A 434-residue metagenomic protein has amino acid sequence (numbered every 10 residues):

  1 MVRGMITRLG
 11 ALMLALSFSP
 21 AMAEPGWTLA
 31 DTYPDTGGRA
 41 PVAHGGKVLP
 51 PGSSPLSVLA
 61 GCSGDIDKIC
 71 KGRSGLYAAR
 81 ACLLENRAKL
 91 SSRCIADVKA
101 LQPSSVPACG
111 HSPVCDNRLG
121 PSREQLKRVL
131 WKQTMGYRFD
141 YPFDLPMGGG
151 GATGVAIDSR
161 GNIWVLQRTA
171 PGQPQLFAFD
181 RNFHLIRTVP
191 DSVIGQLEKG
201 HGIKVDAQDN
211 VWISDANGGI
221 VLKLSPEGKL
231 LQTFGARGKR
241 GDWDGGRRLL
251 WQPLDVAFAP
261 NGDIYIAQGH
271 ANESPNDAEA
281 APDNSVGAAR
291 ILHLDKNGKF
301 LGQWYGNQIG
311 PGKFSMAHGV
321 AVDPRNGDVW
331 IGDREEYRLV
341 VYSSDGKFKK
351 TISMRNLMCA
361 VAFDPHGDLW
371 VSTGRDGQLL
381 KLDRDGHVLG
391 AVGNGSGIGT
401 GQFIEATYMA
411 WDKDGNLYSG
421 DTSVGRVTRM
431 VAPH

Functional and structural regions predicted by a protein language model:
M1-G10: Bacterial N-terminal signal peptides that target proteins for export
G10-S19: Bacterial N-terminal signal peptides
P20-M22, M358: Intrinsically disordered, low-complexity serine/threonine-rich segments
E24-C115: Mitochondrial intermembrane space
H111-H434: Sequence-structural signature of mature extracellular/luminal beta-sheet repeat domains, prominently beta-propellers
